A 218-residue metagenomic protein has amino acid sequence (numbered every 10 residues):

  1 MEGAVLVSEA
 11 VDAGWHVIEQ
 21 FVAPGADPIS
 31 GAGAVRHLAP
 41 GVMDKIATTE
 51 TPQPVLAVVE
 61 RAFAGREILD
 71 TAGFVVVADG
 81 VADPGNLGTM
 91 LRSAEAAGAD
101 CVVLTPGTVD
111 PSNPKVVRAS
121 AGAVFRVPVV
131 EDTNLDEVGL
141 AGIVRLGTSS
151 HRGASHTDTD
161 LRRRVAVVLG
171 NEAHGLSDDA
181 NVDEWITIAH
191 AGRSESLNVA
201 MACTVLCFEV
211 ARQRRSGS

Functional and structural regions predicted by a protein language model:
M1-E50: N-terminal positively charged helical leader segments and presequences
G3, A82-T89, S196-A202: Amphipathic alpha-helical repeat scaffolds
A4, V22-P28, N134-L135, S150-R152 (+1 more regions): Short, polar loop motifs at secondary-structure junctions
A26-G33, R66-L69, V138-L140, T159 (+1 more regions): Short loop/helix-cap segments at secondary-structure boundaries that form the rim of catalytic
L38-P40, D79, T105-P106, P128 (+1 more regions): Short beta->alpha connector loops at strand-helix junctions that form conserved, small/polar/Pro-enriched
A57, E95-A97, T108-F125, D178-S218: Structured adenosyl-cofactor binding patch, chiefly the S-adenosyl-L-methionine
E60-A64, I68-R152: RNA substrate-binding interface of SAM-dependent RNA methyltransferases
L146-S194: Active-site/ligand-binding-proximal alpha/beta "capping" segment
